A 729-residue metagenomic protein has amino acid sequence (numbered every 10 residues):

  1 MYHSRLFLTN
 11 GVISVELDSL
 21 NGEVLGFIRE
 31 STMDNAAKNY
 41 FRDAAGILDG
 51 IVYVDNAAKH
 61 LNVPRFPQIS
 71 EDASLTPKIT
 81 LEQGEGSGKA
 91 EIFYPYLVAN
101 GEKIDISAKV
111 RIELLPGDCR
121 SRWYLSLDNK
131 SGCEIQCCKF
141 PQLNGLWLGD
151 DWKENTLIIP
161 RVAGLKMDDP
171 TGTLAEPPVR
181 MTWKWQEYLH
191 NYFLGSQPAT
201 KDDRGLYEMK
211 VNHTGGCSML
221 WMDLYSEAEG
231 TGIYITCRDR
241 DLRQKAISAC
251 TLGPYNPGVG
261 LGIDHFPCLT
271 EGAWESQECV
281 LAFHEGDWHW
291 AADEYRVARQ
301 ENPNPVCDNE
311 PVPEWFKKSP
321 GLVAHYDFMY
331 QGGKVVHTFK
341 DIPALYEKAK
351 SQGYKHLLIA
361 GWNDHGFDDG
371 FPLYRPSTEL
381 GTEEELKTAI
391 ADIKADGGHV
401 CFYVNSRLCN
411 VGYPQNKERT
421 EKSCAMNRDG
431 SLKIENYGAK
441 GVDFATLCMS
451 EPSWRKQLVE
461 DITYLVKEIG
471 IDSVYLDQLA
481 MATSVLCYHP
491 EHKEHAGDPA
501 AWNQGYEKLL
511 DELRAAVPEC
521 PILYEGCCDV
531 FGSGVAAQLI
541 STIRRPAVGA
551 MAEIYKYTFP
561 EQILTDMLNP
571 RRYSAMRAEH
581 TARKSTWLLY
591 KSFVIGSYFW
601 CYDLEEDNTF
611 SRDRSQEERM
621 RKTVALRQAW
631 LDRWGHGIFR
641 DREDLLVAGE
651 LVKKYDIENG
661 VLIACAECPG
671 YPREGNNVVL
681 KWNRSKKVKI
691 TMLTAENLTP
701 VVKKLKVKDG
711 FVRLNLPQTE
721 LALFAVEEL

Functional and structural regions predicted by a protein language model:
Y2-A99, R111, D151, A163-L165: Acidic-aromatic substrate-binding/catalytic surfaces of carbohydrate-active enzymes
F7-T9, Y188-P313, F339, R577-T586 (+2 more regions): Beta-strand-rich recognition/accessory modules
E102-I104, G117-N191: Acidic (Asp/Glu-rich), glycine- and aromatic
G216-W221, E643-K686, I690-L693, N697 (+1 more regions): Carbohydrate-binding surface patches
P320-E460, K467-S473, L479-H492: Aromatic-lined carbohydrate-binding/catalytic grooves of carbohydrate-active enzymes
Q415-F444, S450-S453, N503-R614: Glycan-recognition surfaces
L589-A664: Aromatic- and carboxylate-lined catalytic core of secreted/periplasmic carbohydrate-active enzymes
K706-L729: C-terminal beta-strand-rich structural cap/linker in extracellular carbohydrate-active enzymes
